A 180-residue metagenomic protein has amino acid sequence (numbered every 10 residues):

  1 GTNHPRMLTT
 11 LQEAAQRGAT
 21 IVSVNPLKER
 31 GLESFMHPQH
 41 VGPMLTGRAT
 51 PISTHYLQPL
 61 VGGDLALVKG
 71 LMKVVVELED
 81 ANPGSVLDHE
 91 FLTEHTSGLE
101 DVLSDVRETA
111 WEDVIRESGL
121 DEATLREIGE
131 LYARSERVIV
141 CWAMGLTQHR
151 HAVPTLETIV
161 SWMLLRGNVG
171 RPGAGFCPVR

Functional and structural regions predicted by a protein language model:
G1-G42, K69, V160-R180: Extended redox/cofactor-interaction regions of prokaryotic respiratory oxidoreductases
T2-N3, G63, T147: Glycine-/small-residue-rich active-site loops that bind phosphorylated ligands and cofactors
H4, G18, E122, A152-V153: Generic detection of long, well-ordered alpha-helical segments
L8, L65, V153-L156: Short, conserved loop/turn and helix-capping segments at secondary-structure boundaries that abut family-defining
L11, R126, V140-W142: Hydrophobic alpha-helical segments
A15-T20, K28-S135: Long, well-ordered, tryptophan-enriched scaffold segments
S23-N25, L57-Q58, V140-W142, P178: General beta-strand structural signal in soluble alpha/beta enzymes
Y132-R180: A glycine-rich, hydrophobic/aromatic-adjacent loop/helix-cap motif
